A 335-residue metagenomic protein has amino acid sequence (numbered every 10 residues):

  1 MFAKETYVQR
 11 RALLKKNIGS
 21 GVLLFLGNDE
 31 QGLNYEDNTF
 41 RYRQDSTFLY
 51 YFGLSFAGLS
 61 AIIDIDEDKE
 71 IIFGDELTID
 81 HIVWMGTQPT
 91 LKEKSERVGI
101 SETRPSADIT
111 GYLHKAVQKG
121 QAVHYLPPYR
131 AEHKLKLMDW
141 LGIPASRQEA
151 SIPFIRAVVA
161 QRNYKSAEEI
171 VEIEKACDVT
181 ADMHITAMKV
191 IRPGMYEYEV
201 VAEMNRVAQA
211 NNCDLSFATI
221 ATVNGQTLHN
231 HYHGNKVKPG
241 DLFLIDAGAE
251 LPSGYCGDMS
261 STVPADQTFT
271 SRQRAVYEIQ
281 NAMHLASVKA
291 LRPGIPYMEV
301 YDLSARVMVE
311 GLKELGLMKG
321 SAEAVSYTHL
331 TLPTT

Functional and structural regions predicted by a protein language model:
M1-L330: Active-site neighborhoods and metal-handling regions in enzymes and metal-associated proteins
T331-T335: A short, hydrophobic C-terminal helix/tail in secreted or cell-surface proteins
